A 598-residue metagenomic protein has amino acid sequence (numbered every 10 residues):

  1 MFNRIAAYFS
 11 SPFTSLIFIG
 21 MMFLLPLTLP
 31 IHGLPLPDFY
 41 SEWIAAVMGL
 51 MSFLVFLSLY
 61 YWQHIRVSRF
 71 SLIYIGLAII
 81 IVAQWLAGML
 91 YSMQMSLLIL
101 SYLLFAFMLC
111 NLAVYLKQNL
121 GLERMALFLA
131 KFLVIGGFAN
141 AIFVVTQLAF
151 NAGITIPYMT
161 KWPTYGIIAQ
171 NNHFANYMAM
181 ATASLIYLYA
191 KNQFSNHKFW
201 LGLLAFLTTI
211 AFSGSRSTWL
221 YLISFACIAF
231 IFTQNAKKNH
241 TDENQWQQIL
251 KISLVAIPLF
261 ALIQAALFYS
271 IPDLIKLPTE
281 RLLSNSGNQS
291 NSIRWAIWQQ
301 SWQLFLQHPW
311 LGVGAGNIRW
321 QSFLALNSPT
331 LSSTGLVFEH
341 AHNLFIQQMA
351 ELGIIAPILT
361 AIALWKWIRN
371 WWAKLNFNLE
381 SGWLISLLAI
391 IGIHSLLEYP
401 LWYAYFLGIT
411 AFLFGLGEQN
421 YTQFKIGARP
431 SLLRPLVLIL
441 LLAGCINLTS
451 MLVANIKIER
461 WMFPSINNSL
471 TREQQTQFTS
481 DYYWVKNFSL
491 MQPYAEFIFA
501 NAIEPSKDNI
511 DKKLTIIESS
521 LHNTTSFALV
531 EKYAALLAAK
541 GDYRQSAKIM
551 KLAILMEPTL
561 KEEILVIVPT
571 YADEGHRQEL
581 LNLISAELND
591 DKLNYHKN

Functional and structural regions predicted by a protein language model:
M1-L98, F105-N111, Y115-L127, K131 (+10 more regions): Transmembrane signal-anchor hairpin modules in multi-pass inner-membrane enzymes, especially those that act on
I5, I19, L25-T28, A46-L57 (+8 more regions): Alpha-helical transmembrane segments of multi-pass inner-membrane proteins
L34-P35, Y91-S101, T160-F174, S286-S292 (+1 more regions): Short aromatic-rich membrane-water interface segments that cap or initiate transmembrane helices in multi-pass membrane
G49, I223-A229, L379-L432: Transmembrane alpha-helices of multi-pass inner-membrane enzymes
K131-A139, T241-Y269: Hydrophobic alpha-helical membrane-interfacial segments at the cytosolic entry of transmembrane helices
Q170, W295-F338, F345, L352-I358: TM-adjacent membrane-interface loops and short helices in multi-pass inner/ER membrane proteins
F225, I249, F260-W298, I456-S469: Flexible juxtamembrane loops connecting transmembrane helices in multi-pass membrane enzymes that build or modify
